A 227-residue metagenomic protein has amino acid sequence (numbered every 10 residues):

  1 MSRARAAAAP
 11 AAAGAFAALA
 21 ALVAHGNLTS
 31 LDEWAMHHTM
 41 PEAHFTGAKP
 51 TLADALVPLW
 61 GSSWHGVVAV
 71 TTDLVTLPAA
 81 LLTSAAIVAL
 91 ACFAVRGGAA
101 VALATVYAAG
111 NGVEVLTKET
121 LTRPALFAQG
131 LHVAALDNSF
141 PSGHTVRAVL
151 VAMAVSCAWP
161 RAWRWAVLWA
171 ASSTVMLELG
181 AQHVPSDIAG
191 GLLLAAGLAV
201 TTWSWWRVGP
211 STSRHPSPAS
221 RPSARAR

Functional and structural regions predicted by a protein language model:
M1-A13, P78, V95-A102, P160-V167 (+1 more regions): N-terminal export and membrane-targeting signals
M1-A79, K118-H132: N-terminal transmembrane-helix/juxtamembrane module of multi-pass inner/ER membrane proteins
G14, Y107-N111, L192, A196: Alpha-helical transmembrane spans of integral membrane proteins, capturing the lipid-embedded, hydrophobic core of TM
A17-L19, A108-L116, L168-Q182: Aromatic-anchored segments of alpha-helical transmembrane domains
A18, G26, S30, R96 (+2 more regions): Transmembrane alpha-helix boundary/anchor motif
A21-V23, D73, V88-A94, A154-A158 (+1 more regions): Hydrophobic alpha-helical transmembrane segments
L82-S84, V88-A162: Membrane-interface loops
G130-R227: Membrane-embedded catalytic cores of phosphoryl/pyrophosphoryl-handling enzymes
